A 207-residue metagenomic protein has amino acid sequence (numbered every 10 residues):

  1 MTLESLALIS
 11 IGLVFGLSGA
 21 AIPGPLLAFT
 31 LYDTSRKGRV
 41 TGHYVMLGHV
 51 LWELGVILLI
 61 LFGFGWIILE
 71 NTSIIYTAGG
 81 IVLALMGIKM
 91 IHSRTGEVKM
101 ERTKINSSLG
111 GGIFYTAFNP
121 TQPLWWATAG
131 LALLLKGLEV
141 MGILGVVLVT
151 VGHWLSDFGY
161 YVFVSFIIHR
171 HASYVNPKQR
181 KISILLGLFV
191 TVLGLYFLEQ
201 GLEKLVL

Functional and structural regions predicted by a protein language model:
M1-A7, K204-L207: Short, strongly hydrophobic alpha-helical membrane anchors
L3-L69, T128-V149: Juxtamembrane transmembrane-helix termini in multi-pass membrane transport proteins
S10-F15, I81, G111-F114, G152-H153 (+1 more regions): Short alpha-helical transmembrane interface motifs in multi-pass membrane proteins
W52-E53, N106-P120, S183-V192: Small-residue-rich segments of transmembrane alpha-helices in multi-pass membrane proteins, especially helix faces
W52-G63, L83-M86, P123-W126, S156-I168: Alpha-helical transmembrane segments and their lipid-water interface positions in multi-pass membrane proteins
L59-L61, F118-G130, V190-K204: Hydrophobic alpha-helical transmembrane segments in multi-pass integral membrane proteins
L69-E97, H153-V164, Y174-L207: Selective transmembrane alpha-helices of multi-pass membrane proteins
S93-G111, S173-Y174: Flexible interhelical linker loops that connect adjacent transmembrane helices in multi-pass membrane transporters
